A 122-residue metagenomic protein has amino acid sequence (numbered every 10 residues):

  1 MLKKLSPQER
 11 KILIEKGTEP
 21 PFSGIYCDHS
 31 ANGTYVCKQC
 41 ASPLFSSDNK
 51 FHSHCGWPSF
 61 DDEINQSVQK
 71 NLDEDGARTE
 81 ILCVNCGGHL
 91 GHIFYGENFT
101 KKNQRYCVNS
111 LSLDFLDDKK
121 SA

Functional and structural regions predicted by a protein language model:
L2-A122: A short Gly-Trp-Pro
